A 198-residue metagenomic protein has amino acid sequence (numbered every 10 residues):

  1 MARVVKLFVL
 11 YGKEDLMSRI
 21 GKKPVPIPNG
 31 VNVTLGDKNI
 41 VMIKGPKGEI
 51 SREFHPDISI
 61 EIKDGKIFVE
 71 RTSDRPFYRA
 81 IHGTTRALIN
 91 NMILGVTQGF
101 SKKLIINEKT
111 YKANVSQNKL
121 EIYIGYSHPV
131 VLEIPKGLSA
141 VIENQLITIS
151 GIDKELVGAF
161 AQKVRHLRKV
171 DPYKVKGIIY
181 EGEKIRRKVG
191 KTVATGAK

Functional and structural regions predicted by a protein language model:
A2-L16: Short, Lys/Arg-enriched N-terminal segments with co-localized hydrophobic residues within the first ~10-30 amino acids
K13-Q162, H166-K198: N-terminal intrinsically disordered, cationic/polar leader segments that include organellar targeting peptides
